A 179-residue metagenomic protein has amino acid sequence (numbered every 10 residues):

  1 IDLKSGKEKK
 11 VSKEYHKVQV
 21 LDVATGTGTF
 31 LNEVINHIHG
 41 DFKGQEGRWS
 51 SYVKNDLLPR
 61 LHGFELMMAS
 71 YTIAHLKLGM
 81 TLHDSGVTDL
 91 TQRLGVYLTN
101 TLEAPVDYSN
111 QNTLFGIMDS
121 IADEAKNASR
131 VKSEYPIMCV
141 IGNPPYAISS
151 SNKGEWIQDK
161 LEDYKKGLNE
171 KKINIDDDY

Functional and structural regions predicted by a protein language model:
I1-Y179: SAM-dependent methyltransferase catalytic region
